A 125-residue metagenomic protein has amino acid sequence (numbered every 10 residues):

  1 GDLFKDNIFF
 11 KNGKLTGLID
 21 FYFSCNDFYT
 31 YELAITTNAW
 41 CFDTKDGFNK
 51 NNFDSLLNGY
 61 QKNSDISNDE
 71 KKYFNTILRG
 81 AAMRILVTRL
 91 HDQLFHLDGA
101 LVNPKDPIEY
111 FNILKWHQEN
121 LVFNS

Functional and structural regions predicted by a protein language model:
G1-Y31: Active-site acidic catalytic loop and adjacent metal/ATP-binding pocket of ATP-dependent phosphoryl transfer enzymes
D2, L78-A81: Glycine-rich beta-alpha junction loops
K11-N12, D27, N51-S55, K72 (+1 more regions): ATP-dependent phospho-/nucleotidyl transfer catalytic cores
L18, S64-D65: Aromatic-glycine-rich donor-binding/catalytic loop that engages nucleotide-sugar donors across glycosyltransferases
T30-S64, G80-L97: Active-site activation/catalytic loop segments of kinase-like enzymes and analogous catalytic loops in related
I66-L78: All-alpha amphipathic helical-bundle segments outside canonical DNA-binding/catalytic cores that form hydrophobic
I85-S125: ATP/Mg2+ or Mg2+-diphosphate-binding catalytic cores that bind nucleotide phosphates or diphosphates via glycine-rich
